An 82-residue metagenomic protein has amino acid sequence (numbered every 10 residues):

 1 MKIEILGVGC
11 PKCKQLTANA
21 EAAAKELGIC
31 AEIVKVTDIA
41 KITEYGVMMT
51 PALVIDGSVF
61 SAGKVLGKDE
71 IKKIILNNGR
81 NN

Functional and structural regions predicted by a protein language model:
M1-N19: Local sequence-structure signature of Cys/Sec-based thiol-disulfide redox active-site neighborhoods
P11, N81-N82: Terminal low-complexity, intrinsically disordered regions
P11, T37, E44, L66-D69: Residues at secondary-structure transition points
K14-T17, V47, V65: Conserved strand-to-helix beginnings and helix N-cap segments that scaffold or border functional pockets
N19-E32: Conserved helix-turn-beta segment immediately C-terminal to the redox Cys motif in thioredoxin-like folds
I29-K41: Thiol-based oxidoreductase modules, predominantly thioredoxin-like and allied folds used for disulfide exchange
G46-V54: Structural micro-motif
G57-N81: Non-catalytic, surface beta->alpha helical segment in thiol-disulfide oxidoreductase systems
